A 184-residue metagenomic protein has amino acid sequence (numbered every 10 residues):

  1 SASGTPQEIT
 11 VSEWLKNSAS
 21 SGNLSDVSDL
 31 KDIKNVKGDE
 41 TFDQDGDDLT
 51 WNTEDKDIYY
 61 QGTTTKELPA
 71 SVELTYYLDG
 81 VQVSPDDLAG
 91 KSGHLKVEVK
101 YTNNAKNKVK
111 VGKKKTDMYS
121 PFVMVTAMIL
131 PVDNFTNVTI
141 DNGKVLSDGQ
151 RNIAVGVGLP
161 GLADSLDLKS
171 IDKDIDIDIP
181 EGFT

Functional and structural regions predicted by a protein language model:
S1-F183: N-terminal, leucine/charged-rich tether regions that mediate assembly and partner docking in large macromolecular
